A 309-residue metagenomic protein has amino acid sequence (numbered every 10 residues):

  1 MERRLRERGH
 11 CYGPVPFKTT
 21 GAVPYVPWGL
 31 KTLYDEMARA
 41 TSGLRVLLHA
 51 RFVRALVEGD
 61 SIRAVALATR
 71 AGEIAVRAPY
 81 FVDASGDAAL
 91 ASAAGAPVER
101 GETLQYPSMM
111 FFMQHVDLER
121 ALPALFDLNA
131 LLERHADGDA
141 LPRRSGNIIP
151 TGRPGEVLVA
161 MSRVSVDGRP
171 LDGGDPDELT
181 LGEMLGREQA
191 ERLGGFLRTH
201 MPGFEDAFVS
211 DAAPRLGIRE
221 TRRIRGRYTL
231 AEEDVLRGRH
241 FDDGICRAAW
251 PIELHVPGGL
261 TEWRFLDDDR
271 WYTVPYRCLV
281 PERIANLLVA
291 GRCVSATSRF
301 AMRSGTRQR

Functional and structural regions predicted by a protein language model:
M1-R54, D127, A160: Conserved N-terminal/central alpha/beta ligand/cofactor-binding core
L48-H49, A68-T69, E73-Y80, A84-Q308: Flavin (FAD/FMN)-binding glycine-rich loop and adjacent Rossmann-like elements that form
F52, V57, V116: Hydrophobic pocket-lining residues within nucleotide cofactor-binding pockets
G59-V65: Short, hydrophobic/aromatic-rich segments at coil-to-beta transitions
